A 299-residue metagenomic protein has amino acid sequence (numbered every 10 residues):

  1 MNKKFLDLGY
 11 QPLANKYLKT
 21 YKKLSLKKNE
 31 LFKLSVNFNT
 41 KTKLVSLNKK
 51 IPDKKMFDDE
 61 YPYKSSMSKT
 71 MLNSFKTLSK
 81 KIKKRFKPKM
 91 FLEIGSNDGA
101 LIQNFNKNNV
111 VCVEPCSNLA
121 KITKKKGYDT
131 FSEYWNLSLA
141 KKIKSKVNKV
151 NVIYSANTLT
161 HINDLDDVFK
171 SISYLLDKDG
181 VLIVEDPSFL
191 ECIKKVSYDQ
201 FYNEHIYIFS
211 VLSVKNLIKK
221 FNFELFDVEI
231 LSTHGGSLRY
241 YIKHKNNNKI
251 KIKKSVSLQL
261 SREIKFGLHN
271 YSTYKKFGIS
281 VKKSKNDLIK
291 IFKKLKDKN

Functional and structural regions predicted by a protein language model:
M1-K69, E229: N-terminal juxtadomain amphipathic helix that follows a signal peptide/anchor or precedes a small N-terminal auxiliary
K87-N97, N299: Conserved class I S-adenosyl-L-methionine
D98-N108: Conserved SAM-binding loop of SAM-dependent methyltransferases across substrates and taxa, primarily the Class I
G127-K142: Conserved SAM-binding strand-loop segment of SAM-dependent methyltransferases
N151-Y154: A conserved beta-strand element that flanks and buttresses the S-adenosyl-L-methionine
D166-I183: A short glycine-rich, Lys/Arg-flanked "PGG" loop and its adjoining helix->strand segment in the class I
V184-Y207, V211-V214, I218: Short, glycine-/aromatic-enriched active-site segment of Class I SAM-dependent methyltransferases
H234-S284: Flexible, glycine-/basic-rich loop-and-beta segments that form/coincide with the SAM-dependent methyltransferase
